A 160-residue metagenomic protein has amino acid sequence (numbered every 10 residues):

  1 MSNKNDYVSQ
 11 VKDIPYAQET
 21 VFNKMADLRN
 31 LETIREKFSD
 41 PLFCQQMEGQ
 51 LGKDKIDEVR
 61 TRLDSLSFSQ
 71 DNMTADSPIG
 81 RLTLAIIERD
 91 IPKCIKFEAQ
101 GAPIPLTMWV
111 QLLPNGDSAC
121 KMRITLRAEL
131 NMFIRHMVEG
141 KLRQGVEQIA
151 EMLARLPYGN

Functional and structural regions predicted by a protein language model:
M1-S65: Hydrophobic ligand-binding cavity/cleft-lining segments
N3-N5, F68, S77, P103-P105 (+1 more regions): Short coil/turn motifs at beta-sheet boundaries
Y7-S9, I79-L84, I104-W109: Short, surface-exposed coil-to-beta transition loops
P15-E19, E88-P92, Q111-K121: A short, structured loop/turn motif at beta-sheet edges
Y16, D27, S77, R81 (+3 more regions): Acidic/histidine-enriched, beta-strand-rich ligand/metal-binding domains
V21-M25, L31, I86, F97 (+2 more regions): Hydrophobic pocket/interface hotspot
F43-Q100, G159-N160: Glycine-rich portal/gate segments that line the openings of hydrophobic small-molecule binding cavities
K96-E151: Beta-strand/loop substructures that line and gate deep hydrophobic ligand-binding cavities in soluble
